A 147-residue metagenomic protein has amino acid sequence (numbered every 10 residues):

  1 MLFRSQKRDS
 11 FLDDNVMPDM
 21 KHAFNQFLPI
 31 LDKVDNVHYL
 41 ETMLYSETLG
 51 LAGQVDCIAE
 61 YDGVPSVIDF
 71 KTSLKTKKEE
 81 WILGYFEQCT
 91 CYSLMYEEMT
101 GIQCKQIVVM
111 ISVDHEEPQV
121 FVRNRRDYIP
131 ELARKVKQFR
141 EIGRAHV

Functional and structural regions predicted by a protein language model:
M1-L2, H146: Short, small-residue-biased leader/transition segments that mark boundaries at the very start of proteins
F3-T42: A non-catalytic, helix-rich entry segment at domain boundaries
Y39-F139: Mg2+/Mn2+-dependent nuclease catalytic core
C57, H146-V147: Residue-level preference for non-acidic, small/hydrophobic
